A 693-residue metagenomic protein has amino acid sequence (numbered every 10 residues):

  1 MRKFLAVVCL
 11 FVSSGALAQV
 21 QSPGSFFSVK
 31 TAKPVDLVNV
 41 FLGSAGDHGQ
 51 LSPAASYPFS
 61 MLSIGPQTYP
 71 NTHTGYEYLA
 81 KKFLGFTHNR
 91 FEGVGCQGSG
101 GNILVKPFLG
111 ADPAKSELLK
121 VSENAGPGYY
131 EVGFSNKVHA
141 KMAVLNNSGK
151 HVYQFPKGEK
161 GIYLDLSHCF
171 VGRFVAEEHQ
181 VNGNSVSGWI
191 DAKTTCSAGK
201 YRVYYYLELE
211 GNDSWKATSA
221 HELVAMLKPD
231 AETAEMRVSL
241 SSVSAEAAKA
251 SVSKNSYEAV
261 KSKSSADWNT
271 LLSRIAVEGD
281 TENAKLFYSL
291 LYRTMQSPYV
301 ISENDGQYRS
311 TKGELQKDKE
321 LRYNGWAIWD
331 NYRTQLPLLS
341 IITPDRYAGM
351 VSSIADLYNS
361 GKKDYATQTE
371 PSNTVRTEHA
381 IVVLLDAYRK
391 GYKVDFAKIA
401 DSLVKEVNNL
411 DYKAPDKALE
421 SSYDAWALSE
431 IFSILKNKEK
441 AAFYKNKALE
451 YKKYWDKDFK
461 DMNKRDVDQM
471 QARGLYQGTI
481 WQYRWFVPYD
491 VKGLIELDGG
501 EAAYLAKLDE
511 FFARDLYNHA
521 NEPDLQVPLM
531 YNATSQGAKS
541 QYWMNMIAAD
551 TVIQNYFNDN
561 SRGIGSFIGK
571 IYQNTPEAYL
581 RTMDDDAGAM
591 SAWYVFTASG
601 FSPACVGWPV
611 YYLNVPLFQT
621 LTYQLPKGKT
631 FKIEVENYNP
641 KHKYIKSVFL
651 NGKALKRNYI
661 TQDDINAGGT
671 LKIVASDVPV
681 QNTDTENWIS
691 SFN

Functional and structural regions predicted by a protein language model:
M1-S25: Bacterial Sec-dependent N-terminal signal peptides
V20-L336, S340-V382, R389-D411, P415-L419 (+12 more regions): Accessory carbohydrate-recognition regions in carbohydrate-active enzymes
